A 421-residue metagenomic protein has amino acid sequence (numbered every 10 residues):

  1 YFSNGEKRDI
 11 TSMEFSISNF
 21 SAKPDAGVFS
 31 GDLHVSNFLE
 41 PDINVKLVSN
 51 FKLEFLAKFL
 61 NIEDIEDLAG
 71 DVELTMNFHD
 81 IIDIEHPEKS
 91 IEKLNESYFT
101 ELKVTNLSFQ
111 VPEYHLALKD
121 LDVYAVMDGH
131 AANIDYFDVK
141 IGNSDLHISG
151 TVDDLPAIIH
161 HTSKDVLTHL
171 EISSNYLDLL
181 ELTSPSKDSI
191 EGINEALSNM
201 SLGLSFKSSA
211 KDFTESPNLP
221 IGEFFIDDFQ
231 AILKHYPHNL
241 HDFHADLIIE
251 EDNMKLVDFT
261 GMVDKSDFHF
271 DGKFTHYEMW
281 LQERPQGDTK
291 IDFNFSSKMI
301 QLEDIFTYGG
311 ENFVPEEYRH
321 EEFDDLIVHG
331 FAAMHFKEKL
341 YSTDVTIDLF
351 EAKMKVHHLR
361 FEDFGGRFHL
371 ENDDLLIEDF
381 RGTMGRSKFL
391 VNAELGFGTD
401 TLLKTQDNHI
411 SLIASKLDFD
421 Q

Functional and structural regions predicted by a protein language model:
Y1-E40, V48-K58, E73-D83, S97-A157 (+7 more regions): Hydrophobic lipid-interacting interfaces of membrane-associated proteins
K7-R8, E85-K93, I159-S163, F213-P217 (+2 more regions): Short loop/turn motifs that connect adjacent beta-strands in outer-membrane beta-barrel proteins
P41, G70, E96, K164-V166 (+2 more regions): A short, structural micro-pattern
L60-D64, F109, D188-G192, Q230-A231 (+2 more regions): Extracellular loop and loop/strand-boundary signature of outer-membrane beta-barrel proteins
D64-A69, A117, G192-L197, N239 (+1 more regions): Replace "Gram-negative outer membrane beta-barrel proteins" with "bacterial and organellar outer membrane beta-barrel
K93-T100, V166, P217-G222, Y341-T343 (+1 more regions): Short flexible loop/turn segments that cap and initiate beta-strands
N95, D165-L167, P217-N218, H241 (+2 more regions): Short "repeat-start/strand-capping" segments in structured domains, especially the N-termini of parallel beta-helix
